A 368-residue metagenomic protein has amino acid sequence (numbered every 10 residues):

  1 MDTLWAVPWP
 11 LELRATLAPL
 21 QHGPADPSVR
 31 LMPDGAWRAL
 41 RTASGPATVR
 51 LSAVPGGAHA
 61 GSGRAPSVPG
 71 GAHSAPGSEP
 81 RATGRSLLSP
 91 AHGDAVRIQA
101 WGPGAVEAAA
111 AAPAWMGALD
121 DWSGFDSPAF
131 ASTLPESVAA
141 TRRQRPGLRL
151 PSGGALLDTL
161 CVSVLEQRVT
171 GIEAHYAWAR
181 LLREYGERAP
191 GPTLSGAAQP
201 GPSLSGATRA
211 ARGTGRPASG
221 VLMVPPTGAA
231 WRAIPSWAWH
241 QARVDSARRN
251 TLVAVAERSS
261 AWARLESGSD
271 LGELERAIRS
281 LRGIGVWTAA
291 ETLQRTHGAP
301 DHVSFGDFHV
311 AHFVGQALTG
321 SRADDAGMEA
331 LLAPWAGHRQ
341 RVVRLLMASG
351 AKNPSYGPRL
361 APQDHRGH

Functional and structural regions predicted by a protein language model:
M1-H368: HhH-family (HhH-GPD) DNA N-glycosylase catalytic core used in base-excision repair
